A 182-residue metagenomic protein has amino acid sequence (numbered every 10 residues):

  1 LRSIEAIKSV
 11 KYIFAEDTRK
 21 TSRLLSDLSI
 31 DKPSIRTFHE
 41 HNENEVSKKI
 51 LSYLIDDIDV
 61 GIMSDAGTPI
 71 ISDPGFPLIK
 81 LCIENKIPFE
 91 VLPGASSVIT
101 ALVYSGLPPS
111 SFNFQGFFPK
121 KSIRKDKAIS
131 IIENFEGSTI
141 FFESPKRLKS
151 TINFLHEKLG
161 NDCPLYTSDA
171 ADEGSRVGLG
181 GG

Functional and structural regions predicted by a protein language model:
L1-E40: Glycine-rich, flexible N-terminal cofactor/catalytic loop recognition
I7-I13, I87-E90, S138-T139: Short active-site oxyanion
S47-F89: Glycine/small-residue-rich loop that forms an oxyanion/phosphate-binding "nest" at active or ligand-binding sites
D56-S64, F112, G137-F141: Generic beta-sheet signal
P77-F135: Class I SAM-dependent methyltransferase SAM-binding "motif I" and its flanking Rossmann-like core
F135-P164: Conserved anion/nucleotide-ligand pocket segment
Y166-G174: Conserved small/polar residues in nucleotide/adenosyl-binding loops
G178-G182: Hydrophobic alpha-helical segments, chiefly the membrane-spanning helices and signal/signal-anchor peptides
